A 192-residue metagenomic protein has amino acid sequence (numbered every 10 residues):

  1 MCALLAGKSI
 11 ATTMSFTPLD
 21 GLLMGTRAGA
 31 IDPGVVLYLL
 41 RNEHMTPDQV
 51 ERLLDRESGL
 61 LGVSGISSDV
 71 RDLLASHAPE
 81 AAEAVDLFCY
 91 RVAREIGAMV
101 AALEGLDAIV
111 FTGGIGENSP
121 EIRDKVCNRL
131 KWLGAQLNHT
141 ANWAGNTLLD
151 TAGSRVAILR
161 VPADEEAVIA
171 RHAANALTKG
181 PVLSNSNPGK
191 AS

Functional and structural regions predicted by a protein language model:
M1-L39: Glycine-rich phosphate-binding loop of actin/hexokinase-like ATP-binding domains
A30-G34, M45, Q49, G65-S68 (+6 more regions): Conserved active-site and cofactor/substrate-binding residues in soluble primary-metabolism enzymes
L40-I66: Oxyanion-binding "anion nests"
G59-V63, V70-A102: Adenine-nucleotide phosphate-binding core of ATP-dependent small-molecule kinases
D107-L130: Glycine-rich phosphate-binding loops at beta-strand->alpha-helix junctions
W132-R155: Short mixed-charge
L148-S192: Structural signal for terminal/edge beta-strands and the immediately following C-terminal loop/tail that closes
